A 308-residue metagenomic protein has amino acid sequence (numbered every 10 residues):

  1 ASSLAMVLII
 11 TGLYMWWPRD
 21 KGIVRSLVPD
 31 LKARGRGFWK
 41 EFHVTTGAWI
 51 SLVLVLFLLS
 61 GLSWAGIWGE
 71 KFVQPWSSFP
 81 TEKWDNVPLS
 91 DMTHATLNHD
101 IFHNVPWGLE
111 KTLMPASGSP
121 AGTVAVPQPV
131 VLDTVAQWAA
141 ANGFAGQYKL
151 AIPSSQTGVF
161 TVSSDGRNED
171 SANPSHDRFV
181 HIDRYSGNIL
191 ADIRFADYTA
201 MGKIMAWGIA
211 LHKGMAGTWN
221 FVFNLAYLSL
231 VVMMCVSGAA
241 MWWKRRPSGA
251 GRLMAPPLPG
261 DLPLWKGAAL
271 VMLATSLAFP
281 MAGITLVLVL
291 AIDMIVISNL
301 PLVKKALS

Functional and structural regions predicted by a protein language model:
A1-D85, A226, W243, R252 (+1 more regions): Internal alpha-helical transmembrane segments
W16-R19, A139, G143-F144, K149 (+3 more regions): Extended, hydrophilic extramembrane loops/domains of integral membrane proteins
L52, Q128-L132, M201: Solvent-exposed, acidic/flexible segments
G66-G146: Soluble non-transmembrane domains of integral membrane proteins
G214-Y227: Membrane-interface anchor segments at the N-terminal boundary of transmembrane helices in multi-pass membrane enzymes
S248-G260: Short, amphipathic, aromatic/basic-enriched membrane-interface segments that mark the entry/exit of transmembrane
